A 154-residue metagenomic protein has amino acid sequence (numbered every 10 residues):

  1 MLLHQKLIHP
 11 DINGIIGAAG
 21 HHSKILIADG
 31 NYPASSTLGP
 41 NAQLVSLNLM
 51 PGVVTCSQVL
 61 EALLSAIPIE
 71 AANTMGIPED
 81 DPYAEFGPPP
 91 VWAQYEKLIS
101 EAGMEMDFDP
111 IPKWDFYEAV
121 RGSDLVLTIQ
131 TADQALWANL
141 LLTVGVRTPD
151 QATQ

Functional and structural regions predicted by a protein language model:
M1-P51: Long, hydrophobic N-terminal alpha-helical segment
L3, L7-D11, G20, P51-Q58 (+2 more regions): Conserved active-site and cofactor/substrate-binding residues in soluble primary-metabolism enzymes
I15, A19-H22, V59-E70, Q94-A102 (+1 more regions): Change "in soluble alpha/beta enzymes" to "in soluble alpha/beta proteins
G20-S23, N41-A42, I69, G122-L125 (+1 more regions): Short coil/turn connectors at secondary-structure junctions
S23-I25, P68-E79: Hydrophobic beta-strand segments of well-ordered beta-sheets in folded domains
A28, S35-P40, C56, N139-T143 (+1 more regions): Short, glycine/acidic-enriched capping/hinge loops at junctions between secondary-structure elements
T37, N41-T74: A phosphate-binding glycine/aspartate-rich beta-alpha loop in the early core of alpha/beta enzymes
P82-Q154: Glycine-rich, aromatic-bearing surface loops/beta-hairpins
